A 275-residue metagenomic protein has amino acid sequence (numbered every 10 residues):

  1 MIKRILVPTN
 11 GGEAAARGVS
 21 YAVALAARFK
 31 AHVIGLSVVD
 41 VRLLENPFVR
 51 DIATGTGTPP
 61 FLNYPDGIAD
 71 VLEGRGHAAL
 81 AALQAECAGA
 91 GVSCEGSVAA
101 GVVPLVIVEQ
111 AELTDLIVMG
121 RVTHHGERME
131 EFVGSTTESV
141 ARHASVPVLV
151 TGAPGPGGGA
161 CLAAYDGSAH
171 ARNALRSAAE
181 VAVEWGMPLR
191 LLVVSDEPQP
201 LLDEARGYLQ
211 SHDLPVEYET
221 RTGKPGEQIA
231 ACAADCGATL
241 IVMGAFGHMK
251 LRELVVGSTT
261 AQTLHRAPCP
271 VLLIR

Functional and structural regions predicted by a protein language model:
M1-N63, A90-V92, P156-T220, Q228: Small/aliphatic-rich secondary-structure junction motif
M1-R4, A14, D40-L43, I68-I117 (+2 more regions): Structural beta-alpha unit
T9, N63-D66, D70, G74 (+2 more regions): Charge-dense, low-complexity intrinsically disordered segments
A15, V19-Y21, A27, G96 (+2 more regions): Gly/Ser-rich helix-loop-strand patches that form or flank binding pockets for ribonucleotide-derived cofactors
G18, A79, V103, V133 (+4 more regions): Residue-level preference for nonpolar/small residues embedded in alpha-helices
I34-L36, S97, V118, L149 (+5 more regions): Hydrophobic/aromatic beta-strand patches that form the interior of the parallel beta-sheet core in alpha/beta enzyme
V71, F132, D166-H170: Alpha-helix N-cap and loop-to-helix initiation/capping positions
